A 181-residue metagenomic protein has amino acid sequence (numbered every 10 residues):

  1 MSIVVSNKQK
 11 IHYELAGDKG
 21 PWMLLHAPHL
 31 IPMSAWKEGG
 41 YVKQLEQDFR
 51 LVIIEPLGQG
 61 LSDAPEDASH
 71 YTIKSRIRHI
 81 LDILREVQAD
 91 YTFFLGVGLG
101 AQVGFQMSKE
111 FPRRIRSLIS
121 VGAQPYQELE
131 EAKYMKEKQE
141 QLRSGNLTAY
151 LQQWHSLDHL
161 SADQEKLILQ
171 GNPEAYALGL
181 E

Functional and structural regions predicted by a protein language model:
S2-S6: Short acidic-hydrophobic surface loop/beta-edge motif
K8-D63: Conserved HGGG/HGGXW glycine-rich cap/lid loop of the alpha/beta-hydrolase fold
W22, R50, D90-F93, R114-S117: Structural signature of beta-strand start/N-cap positions in the alpha/beta core of ABC transporter nucleotide-binding
K43, V52-F93: Active-site loop/oxyanion-hole signature of alpha/beta-hydrolase fold enzymes
V52-I54, V97, V121: The conserved SAM/SAH-binding core of class I Rossmann-like methyltransferase domains, concentrating on the hydrophobic
T92, G96-A101: Conserved alpha/beta-hydrolase "nucleophile elbow" surrounding the catalytic nucleophile
Q102-E110, I115-G145: Flexible "cap/lid" loop of the alpha/beta hydrolase fold
L129-A132, S144-E181: Conserved alpha/beta-hydrolase catalytic His-Asp/Glu region
